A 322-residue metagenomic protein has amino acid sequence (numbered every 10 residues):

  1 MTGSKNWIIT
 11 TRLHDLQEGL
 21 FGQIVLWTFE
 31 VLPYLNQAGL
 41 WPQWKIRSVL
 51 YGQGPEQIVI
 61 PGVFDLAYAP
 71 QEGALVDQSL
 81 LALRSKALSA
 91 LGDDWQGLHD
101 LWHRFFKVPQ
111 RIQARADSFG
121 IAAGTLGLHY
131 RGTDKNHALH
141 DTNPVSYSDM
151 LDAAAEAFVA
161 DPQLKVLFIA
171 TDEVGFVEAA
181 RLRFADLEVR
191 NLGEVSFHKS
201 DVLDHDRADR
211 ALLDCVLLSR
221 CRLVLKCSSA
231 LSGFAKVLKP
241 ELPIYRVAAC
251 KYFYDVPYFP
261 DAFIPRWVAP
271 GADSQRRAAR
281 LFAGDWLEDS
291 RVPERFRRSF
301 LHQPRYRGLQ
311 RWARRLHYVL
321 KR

Functional and structural regions predicted by a protein language model:
M1-E156: Secretory-pathway glycan-assembly enzymes, especially type II membrane glycosyltransferases that use nucleotide-sugar
L35-G39, D161-P162, F184, K239: A structural signal for short coil/turn segments at secondary-structure junctions
Q37-S48, K226-C227, L238-W267: Gly/Pro- and small hydrophobic-enriched strand-loop and loop-to-helix capping segments that sit at the rims
W44, L50-E56, K135-A138, G175-A179 (+2 more regions): Short catalytic/ligand-binding loop motif for oxyanion handling, primarily in non-cytosolic enzymes, centered on
Q57-A67, A74, F184-N191, E241-Y245 (+1 more regions): Active-site regions of enzymes building and remodeling cell-envelope glycoconjugates
F158-V166: A conserved nucleotide-sugar
K165-Y254: Donor-binding and catalytic core of enzymes assembling or modifying cell-surface/extracellular glycoconjugates
C250-R322: Leloir-type glycosyltransferase catalytic cores
